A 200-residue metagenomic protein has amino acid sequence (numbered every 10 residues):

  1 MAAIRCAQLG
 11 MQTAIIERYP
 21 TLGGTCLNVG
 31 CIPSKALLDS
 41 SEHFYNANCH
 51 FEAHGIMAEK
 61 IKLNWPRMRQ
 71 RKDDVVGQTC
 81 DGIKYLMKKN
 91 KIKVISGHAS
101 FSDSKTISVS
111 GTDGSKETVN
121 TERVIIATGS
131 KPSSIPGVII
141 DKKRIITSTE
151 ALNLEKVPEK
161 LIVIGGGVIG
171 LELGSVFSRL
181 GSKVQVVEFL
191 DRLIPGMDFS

Functional and structural regions predicted by a protein language model:
A2-A7, G170, G174: Small-residue (primarily alanine) positions within well-ordered alpha-helices, especially packing/interaction faces
I4-V157, L190-I194: Glycine-rich flavin
R144, E155-M197: Rossmann-like NAD(P)H-binding beta-loop-alpha module
